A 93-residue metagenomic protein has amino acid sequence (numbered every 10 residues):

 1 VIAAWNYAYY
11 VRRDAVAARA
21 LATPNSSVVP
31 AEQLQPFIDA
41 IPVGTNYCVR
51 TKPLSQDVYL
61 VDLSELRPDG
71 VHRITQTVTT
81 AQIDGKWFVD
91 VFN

Functional and structural regions predicted by a protein language model:
V1-L34: Core segments of small alpha/beta cavity-forming domains
I2-A3, P30, A40, K52 (+1 more regions): Short linear sequence motifs
Y7-Y10, Y47, Y59, F88: Sequence-level detector for tyrosine residue identity
V29, Q56-V58, W87: A broad, structure-centric signal for solvent-exposed, well-ordered loop/edge residues that line or flank functional
F37-T77: Surface-exposed, charged secondary-structure patches
R73-N93: Short beta-strand edge/turn micro-motifs at domain boundaries
